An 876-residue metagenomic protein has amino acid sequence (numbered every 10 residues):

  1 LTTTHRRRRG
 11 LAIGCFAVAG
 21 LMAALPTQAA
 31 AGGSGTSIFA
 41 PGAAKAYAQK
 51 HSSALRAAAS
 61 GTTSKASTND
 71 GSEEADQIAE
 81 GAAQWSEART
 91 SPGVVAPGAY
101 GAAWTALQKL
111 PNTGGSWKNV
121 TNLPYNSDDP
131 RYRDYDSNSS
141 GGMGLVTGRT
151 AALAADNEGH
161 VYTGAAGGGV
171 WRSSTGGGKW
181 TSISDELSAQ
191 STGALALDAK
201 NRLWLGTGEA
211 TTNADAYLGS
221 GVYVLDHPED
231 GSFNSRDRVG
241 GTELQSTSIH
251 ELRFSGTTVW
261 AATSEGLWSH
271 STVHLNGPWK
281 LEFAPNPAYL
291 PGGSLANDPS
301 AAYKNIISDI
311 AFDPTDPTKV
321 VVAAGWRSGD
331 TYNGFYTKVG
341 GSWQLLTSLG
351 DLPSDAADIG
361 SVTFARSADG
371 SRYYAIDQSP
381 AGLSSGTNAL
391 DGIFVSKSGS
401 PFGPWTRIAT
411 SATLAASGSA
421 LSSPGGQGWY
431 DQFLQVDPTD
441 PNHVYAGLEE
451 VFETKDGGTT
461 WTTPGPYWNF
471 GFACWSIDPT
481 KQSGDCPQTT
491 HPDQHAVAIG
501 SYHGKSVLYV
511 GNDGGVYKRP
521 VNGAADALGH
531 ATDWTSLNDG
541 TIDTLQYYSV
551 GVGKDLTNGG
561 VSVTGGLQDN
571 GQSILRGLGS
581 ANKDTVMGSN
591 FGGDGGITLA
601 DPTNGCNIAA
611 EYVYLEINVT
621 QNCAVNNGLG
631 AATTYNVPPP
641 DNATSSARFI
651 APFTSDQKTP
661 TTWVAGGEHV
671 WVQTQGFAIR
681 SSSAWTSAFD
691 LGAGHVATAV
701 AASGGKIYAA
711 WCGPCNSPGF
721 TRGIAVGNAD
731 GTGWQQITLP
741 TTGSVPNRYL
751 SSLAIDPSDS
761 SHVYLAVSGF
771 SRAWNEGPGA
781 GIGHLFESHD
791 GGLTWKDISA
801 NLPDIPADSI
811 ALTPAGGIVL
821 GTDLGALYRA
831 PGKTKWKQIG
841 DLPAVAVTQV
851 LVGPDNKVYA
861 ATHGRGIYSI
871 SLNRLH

Functional and structural regions predicted by a protein language model:
H5-A29: Secretory targeting and sorting signals
G35-L875: Beta-propeller blade termini and top-face loops
